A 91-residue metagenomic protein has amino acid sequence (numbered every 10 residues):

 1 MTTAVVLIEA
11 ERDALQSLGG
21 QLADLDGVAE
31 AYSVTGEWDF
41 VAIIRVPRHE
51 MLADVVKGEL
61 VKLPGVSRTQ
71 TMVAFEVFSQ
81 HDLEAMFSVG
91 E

Functional and structural regions predicted by a protein language model:
M1-E91: A compositional/biophysical signature of low hydrophobicity enriched in polar/charged and small residues
